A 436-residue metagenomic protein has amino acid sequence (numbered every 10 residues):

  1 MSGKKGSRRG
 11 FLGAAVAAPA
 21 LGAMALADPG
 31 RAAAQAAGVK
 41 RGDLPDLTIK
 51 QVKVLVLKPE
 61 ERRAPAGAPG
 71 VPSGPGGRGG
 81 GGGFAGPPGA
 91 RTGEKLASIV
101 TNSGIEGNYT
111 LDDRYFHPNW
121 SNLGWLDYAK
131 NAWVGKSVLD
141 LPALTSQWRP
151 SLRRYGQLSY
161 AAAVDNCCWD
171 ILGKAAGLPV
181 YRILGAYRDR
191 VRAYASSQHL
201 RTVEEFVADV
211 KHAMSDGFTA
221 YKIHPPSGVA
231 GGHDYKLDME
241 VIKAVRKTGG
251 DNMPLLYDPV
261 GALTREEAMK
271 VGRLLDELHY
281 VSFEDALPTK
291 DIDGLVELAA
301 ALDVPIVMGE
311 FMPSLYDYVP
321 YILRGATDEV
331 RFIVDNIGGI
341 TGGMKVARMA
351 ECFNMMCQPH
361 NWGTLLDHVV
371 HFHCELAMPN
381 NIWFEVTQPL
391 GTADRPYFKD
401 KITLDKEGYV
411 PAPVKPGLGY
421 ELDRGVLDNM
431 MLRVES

Functional and structural regions predicted by a protein language model:
M1-P19: N-terminal secretory signal peptides and thylakoid transit peptides that target proteins across membranes
A25-F84: C-terminal segment of N-terminal export signals and the immediately downstream linker at the start of the mature
G42, L47-K50, V54-L57, E61 (+3 more regions): Flexible C-terminal active-site loop/helix
D46, V100-A175: Metal- or metallocofactor-binding catalytic centers and their adjacent structured scaffolds across diverse enzyme
G104, G177, F283, Y321 (+3 more regions): Conserved, mostly hydrophobic/aromatic
A129-N131, R273, H279, K290-Y409: Shared catalytic-loop signature of beta/alpha-barrel
G156, D165-Q198: Glycine-rich, aromatic-flanked loop segments that form ligand/cofactor-binding clefts across common enzyme folds
R190-L302: Metal-dependent enolase-superfamily TIM-barrel catalytic cores that perform enediolate-based chemistry
